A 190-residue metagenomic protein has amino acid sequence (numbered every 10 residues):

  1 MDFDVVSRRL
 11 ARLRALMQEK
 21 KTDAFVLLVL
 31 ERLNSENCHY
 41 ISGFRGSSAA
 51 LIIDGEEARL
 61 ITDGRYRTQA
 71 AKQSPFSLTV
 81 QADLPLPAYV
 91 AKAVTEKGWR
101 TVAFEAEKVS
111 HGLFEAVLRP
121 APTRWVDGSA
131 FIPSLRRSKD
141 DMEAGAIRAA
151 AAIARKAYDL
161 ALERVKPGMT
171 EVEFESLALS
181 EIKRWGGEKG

Functional and structural regions predicted by a protein language model:
M1-T95, A152: N-terminal accessory/capping or targeting/presequence segment of soluble
D4-L10, P85-G190: Flexible, acidic/His-enriched mid-domain "rim/lid" segments that flank
